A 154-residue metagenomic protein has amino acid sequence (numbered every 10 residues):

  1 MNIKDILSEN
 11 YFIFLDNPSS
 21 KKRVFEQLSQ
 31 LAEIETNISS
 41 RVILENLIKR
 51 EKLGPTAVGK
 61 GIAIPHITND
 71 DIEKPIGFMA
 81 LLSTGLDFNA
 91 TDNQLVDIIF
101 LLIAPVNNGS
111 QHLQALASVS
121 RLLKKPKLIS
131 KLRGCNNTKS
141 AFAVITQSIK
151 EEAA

Functional and structural regions predicted by a protein language model:
M1-A154: Cytosolic covalent-transfer regions centered on His/Cys nucleophiles that carry phosphoryl or persulfide groups
